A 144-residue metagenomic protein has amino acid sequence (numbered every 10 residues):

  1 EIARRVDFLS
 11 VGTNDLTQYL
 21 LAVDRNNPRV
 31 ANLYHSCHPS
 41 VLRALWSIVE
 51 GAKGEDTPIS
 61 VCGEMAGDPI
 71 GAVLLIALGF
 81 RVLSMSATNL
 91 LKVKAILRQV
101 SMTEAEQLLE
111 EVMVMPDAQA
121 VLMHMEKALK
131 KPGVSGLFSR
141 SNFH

Functional and structural regions predicted by a protein language model:
E1-H144: Non-catalytic helical/linker scaffolds that mediate oligomerization, partner binding, and domain coupling around large
